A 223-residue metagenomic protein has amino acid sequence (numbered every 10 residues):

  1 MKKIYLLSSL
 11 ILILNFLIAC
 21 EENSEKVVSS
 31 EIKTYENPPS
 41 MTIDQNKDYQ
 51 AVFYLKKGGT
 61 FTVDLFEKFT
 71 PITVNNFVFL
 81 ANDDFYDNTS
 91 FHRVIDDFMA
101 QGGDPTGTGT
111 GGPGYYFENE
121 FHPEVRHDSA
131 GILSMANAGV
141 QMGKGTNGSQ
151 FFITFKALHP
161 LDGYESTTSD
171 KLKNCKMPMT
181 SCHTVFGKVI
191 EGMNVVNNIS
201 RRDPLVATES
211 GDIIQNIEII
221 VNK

Functional and structural regions predicted by a protein language model:
M1-I4: Positively charged n-region of N-terminal signal peptides that target proteins for export
L6-I13: Sec-dependent N-terminal signal peptides
I13-L14, M179: Residue-level detector of alpha-helix boundary/anchor positions
C20-K223: Cyclophilin-like peptidyl-prolyl cis-trans isomerases
